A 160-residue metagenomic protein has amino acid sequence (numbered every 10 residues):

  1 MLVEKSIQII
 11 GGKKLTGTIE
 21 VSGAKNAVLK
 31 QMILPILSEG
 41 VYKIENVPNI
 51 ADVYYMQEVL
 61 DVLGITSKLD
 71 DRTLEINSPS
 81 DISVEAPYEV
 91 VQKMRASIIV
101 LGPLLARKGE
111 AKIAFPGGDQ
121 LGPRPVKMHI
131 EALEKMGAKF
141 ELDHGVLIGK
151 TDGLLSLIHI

Functional and structural regions predicted by a protein language model:
M1-I158: Structural preference for solvent-exposed beta-strand-turn elements and adjacent flexible terminal/loop segments within
